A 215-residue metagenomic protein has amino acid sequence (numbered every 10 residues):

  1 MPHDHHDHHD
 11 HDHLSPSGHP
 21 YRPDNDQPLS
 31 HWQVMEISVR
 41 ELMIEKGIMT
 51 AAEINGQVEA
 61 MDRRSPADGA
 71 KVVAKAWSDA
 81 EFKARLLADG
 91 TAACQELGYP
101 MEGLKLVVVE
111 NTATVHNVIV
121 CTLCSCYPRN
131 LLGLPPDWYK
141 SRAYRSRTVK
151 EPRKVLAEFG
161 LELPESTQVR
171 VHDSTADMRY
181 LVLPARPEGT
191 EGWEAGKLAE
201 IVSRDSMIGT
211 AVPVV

Functional and structural regions predicted by a protein language model:
P2-V215: Terminal, compositionally biased segments used for targeting/anchoring and flexible tails
